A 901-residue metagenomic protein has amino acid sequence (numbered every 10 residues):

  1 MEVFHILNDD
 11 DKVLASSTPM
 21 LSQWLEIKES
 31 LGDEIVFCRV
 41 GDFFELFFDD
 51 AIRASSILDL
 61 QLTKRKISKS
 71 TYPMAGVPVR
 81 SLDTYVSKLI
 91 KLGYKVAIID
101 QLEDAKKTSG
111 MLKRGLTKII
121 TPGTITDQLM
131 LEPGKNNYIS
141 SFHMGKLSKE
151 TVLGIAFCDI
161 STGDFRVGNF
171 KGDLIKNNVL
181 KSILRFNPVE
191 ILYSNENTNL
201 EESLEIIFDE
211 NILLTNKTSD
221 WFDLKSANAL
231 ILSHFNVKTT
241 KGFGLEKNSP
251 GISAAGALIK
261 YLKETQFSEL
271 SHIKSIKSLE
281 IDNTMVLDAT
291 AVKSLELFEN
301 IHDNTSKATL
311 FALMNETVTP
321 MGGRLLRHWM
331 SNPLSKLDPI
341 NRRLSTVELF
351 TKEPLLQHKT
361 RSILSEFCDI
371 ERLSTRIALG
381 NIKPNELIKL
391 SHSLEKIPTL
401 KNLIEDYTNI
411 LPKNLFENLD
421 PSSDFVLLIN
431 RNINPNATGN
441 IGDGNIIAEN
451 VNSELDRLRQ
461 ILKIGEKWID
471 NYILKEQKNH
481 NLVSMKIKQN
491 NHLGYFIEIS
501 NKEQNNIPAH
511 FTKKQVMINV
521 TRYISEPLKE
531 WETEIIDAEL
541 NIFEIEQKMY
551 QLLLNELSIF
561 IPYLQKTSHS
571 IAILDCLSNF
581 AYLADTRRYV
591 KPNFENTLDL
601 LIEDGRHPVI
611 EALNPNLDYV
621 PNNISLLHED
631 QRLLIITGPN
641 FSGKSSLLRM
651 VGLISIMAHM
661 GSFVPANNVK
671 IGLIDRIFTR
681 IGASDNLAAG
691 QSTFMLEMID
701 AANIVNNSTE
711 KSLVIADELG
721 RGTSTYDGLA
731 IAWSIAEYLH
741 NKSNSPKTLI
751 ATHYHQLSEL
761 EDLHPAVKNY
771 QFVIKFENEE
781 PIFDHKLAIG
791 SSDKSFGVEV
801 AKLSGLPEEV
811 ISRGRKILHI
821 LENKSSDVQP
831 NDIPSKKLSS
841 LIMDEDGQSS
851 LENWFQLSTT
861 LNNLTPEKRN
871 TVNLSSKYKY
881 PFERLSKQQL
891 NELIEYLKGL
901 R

Functional and structural regions predicted by a protein language model:
E2-K352, H358, S362-A378, I382-L474 (+1 more regions): Charged catalytic and DNA/RNA-contacting regions of genome-maintenance and nucleic-acid-processing enzymes
F48-A51, E150, N248, V318-T319 (+3 more regions): ATPase nucleotide-binding head domains, primarily ABC-like/P-loop NTPase cores
I98-G115, S570-S578, D585, A751: Amphipathic alpha-helical
I99, P122-L131, E269, T408-L411 (+5 more regions): Active-site phosphate-binding and catalytic loops of NTP-dependent enzymes
L379, K383, S393-K396, E449-N450 (+2 more regions): Charged, surface-exposed helical/loop "interaction arms" that form contiguous linear patches used for dimerization
N434, M517-N555: Extended, charged coiled-coil "arm/hinge" scaffolds of SMC/Rad50-like chromosome-maintenance ATPases and other large
